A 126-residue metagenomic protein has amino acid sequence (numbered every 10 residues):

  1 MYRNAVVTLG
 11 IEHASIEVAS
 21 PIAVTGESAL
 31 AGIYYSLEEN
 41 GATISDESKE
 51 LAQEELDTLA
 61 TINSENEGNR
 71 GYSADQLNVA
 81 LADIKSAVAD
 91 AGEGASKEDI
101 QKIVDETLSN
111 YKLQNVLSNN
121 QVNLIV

Functional and structural regions predicted by a protein language model:
M1-V7: Flexible, solvent-exposed short loops/turns enriched in glycine
V7, E12-V116: Soluble oligomerization/assembly scaffold segments of membrane-associated complexes
Q121-V122: C-terminal active-site/capping subdomain that shapes the small-molecule cofactor and substrate pocket of enzyme
